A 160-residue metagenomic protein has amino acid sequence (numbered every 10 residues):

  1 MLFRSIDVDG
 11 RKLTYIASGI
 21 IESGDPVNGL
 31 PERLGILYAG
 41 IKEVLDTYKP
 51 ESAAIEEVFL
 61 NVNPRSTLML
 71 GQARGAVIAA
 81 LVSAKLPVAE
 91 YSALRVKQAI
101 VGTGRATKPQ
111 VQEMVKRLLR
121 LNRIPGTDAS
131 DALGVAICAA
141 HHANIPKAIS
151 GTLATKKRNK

Functional and structural regions predicted by a protein language model:
F3-K160: Phosphate- and other anionic-substrate recognition elements at nucleic-acid/protein interfaces
